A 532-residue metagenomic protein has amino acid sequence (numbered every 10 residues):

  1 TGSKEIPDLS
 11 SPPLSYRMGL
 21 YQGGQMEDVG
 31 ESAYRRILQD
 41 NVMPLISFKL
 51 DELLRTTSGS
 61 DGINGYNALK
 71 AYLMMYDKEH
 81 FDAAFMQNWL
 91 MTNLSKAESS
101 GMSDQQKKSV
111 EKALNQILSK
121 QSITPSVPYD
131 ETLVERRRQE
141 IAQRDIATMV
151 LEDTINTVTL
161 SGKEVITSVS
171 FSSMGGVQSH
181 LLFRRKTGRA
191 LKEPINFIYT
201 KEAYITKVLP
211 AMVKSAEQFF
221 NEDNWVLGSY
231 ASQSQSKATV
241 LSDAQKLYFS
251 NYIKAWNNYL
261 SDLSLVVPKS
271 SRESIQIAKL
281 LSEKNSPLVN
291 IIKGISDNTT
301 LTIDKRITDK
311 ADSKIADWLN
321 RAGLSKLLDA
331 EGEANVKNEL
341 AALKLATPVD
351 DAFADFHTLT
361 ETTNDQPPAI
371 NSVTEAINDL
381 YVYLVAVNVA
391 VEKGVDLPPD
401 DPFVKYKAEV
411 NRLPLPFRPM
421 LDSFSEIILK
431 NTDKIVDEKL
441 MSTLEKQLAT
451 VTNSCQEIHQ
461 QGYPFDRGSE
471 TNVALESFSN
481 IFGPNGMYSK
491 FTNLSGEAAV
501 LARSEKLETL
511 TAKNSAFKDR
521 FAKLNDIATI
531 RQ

Functional and structural regions predicted by a protein language model:
G2-Q532: C-terminal domain/tail detector
